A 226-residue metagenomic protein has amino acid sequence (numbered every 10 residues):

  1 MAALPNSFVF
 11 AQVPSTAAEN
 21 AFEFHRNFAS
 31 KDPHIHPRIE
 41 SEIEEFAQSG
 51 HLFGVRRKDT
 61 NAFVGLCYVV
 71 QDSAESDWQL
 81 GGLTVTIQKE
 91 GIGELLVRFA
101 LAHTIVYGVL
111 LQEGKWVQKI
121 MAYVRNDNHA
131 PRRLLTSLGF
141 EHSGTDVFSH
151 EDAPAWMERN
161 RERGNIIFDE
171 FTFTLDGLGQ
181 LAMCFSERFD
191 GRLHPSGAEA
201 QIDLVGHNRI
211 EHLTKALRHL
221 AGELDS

Functional and structural regions predicted by a protein language model:
M1-T16, D169-S226: Conserved N-terminal entry element of GNAT/NAT acetyltransferase domains
K31-K58: Active-site rim helix/loop that mediates acceptor-substrate recognition in acyltransferases
G54, N61-Q71, D77-Q79: Conserved beta-strand in the GNAT
V70, E75-I87, Y123: Conserved acetyl-CoA binding element of GNAT-fold acetyltransferases
E90-V106, R132-R133, S137: Conserved acetyl-CoA-binding loop-helix of GNAT-fold acetyltransferases
A102-W116: Alpha-helix termini
G114-R132, S149-A153: Conserved beta-strand-loop-alpha-helix junction that forms the acyl-donor binding cleft
Y123-V124, G139-R161, N165, E170-F171: Conserved catalytic-core motifs of GNAT/GCN5-like acyltransferases
